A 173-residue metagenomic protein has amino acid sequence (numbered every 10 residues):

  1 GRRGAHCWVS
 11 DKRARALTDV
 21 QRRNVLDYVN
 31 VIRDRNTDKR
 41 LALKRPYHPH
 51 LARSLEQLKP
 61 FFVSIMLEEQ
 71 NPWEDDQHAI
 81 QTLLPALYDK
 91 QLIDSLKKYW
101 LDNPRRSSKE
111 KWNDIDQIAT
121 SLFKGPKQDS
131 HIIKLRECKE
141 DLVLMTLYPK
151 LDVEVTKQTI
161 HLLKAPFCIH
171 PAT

Functional and structural regions predicted by a protein language model:
G1-T18, K164-A165: Histidine-centered divalent-metal-coordination microenvironment in nucleic-acid enzymes
K12, D34, C168-H170: Generic structural motif
R15-K39: Acidic, His- and aromatic-enriched active-site or binding-groove loops in soluble protein domains that engage sugars
V20, N24, R53, K157-I160: Generic recognition of stable, solvent-exposed alpha-helical segments in well-folded globular domains
I32-L142: Long, charge-rich alpha-helical interaction segments
K139-T159: Short linear interaction motifs
I160, P166, H170-A172: The feature marks helicase ATPase cores and/or their adjacent C-terminal helical subdomains in SF1/SF2/AAA+ helicases
